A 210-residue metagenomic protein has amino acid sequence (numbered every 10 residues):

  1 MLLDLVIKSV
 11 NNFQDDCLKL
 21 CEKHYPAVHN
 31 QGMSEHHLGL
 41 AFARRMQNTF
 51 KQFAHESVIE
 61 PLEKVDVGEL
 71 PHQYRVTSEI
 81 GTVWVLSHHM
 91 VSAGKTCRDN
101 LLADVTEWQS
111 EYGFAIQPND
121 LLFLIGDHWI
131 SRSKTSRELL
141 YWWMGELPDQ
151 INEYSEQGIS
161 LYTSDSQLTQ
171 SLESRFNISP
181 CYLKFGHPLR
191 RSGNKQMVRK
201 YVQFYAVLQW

Functional and structural regions predicted by a protein language model:
M1: Active-site-facing substrate-recognition patch
D4-I59: Acidic-basic catalytic patches of nuclease active cores, encompassing PD-(D/E)XK and other metal-cofactor nuclease
F13-C17, C21, F42-F50, V105-I116 (+1 more regions): Hydrophobic, Leu/Ile/Phe/Ala-enriched alpha-helical segments that form helix-helix packing faces
H24, L62-V67, L189-N194: Low-complexity, polar-biased intrinsically disordered regions enriched in Pro/Ser/Thr/Gly
Q47-E69, Q73-E79: A short acidic/basic microdomain associated with nuclease active sites
H72-T96: Conserved catalytic cores of phosphodiester-cleaving nucleases, focusing on short active-site segments
H89-Q150: Catalytic cores of nucleic-acid endonucleases
D149-W210: Non-catalytic C-terminal interaction segments of nucleic acid-processing enzymes
